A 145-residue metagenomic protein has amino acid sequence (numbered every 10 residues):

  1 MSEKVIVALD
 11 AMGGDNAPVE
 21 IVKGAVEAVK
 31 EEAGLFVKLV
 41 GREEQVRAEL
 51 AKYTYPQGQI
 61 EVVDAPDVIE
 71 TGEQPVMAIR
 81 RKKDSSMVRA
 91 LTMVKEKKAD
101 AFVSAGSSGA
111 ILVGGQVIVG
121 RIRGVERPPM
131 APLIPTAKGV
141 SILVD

Functional and structural regions predicted by a protein language model:
M1-Q116: Contiguous, glycine/small-aliphatic-enriched amphipathic segments in soluble metabolic enzymes
V113-D145: Short, acidic/small-residue loops that bind anionic groups at enzyme active sites
